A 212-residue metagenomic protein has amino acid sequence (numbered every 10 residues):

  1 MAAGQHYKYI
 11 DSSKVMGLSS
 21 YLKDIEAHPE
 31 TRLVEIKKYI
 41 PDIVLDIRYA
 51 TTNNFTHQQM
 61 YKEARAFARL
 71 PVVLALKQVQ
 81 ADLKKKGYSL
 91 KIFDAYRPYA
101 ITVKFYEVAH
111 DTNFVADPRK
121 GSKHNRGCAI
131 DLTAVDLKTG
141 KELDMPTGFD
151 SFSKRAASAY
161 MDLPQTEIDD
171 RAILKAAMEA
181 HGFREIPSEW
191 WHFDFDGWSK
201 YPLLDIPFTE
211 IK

Functional and structural regions predicted by a protein language model:
A2-F93, E107-S188, G197-K212: Extracytoplasmic cell-surface/polysaccharide-interacting catalytic and binding patches
P98: Segments that shape or occlude catalytic/ligand-binding pockets
I101: Short, well-ordered surface patches within globular domains
K104: Metal-dependent catalytic neighborhoods of phosphoester/phosphodiester hydrolases
F193: Conserved metal-phosphate-binding beta-hairpin within the catalytic cores of diverse ATP-dependent phosphoryl-transfer
